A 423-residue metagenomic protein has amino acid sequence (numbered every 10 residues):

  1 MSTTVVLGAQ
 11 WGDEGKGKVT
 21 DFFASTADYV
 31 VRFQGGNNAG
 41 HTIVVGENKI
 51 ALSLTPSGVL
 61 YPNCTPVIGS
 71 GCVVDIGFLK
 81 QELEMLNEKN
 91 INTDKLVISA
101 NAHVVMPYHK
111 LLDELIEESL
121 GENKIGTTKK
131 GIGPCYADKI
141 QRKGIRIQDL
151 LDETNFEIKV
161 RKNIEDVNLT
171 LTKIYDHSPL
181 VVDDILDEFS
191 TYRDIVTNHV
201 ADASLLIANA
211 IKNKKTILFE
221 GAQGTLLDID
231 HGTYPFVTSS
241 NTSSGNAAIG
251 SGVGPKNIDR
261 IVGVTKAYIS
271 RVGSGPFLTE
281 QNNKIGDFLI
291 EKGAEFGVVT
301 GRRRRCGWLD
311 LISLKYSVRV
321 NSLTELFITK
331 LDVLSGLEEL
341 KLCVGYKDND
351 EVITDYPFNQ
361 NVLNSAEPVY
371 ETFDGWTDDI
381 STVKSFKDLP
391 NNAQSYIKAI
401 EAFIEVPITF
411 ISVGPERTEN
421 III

Functional and structural regions predicted by a protein language model:
M1-I423: Non-transmembrane, aqueous-exposed alpha-helical and coiled segments at domain scale
